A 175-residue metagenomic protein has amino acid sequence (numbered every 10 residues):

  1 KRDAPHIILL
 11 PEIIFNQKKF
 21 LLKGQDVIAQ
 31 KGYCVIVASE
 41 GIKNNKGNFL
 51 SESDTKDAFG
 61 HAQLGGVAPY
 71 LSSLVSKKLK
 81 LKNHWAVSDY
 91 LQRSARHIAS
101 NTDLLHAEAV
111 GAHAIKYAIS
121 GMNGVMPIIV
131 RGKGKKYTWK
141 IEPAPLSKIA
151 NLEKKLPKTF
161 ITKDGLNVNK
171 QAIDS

Functional and structural regions predicted by a protein language model:
K1-H84: Accessory alpha-helical/coil subdomains and C-terminal extensions that flank or cap enzyme catalytic cores
E52-S175: C-terminal non-catalytic interaction/assembly regions of soluble proteins
